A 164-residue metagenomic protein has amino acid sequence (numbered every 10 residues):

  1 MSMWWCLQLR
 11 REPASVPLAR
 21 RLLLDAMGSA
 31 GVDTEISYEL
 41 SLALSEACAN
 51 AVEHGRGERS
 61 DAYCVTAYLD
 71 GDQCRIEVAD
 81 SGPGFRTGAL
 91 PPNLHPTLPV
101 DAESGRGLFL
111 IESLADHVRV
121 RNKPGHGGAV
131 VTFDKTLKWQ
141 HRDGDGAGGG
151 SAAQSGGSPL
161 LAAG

Functional and structural regions predicted by a protein language model:
M1-C6, V52-G164: Conserved beta-strand-loop-beta-strand hairpin that lines the nucleotide-binding pocket of ATP/GTP-utilizing enzymes
C6-E12: HAMP-domain connector/hinge
R11, V32, K135: A conserved hydrophobic position in a structured secondary element of the catalytic/binding core that shapes
P13-V16, S37, S41, L108: Short, structured helix-loop boundary elements
L23-S45, V100-A102: Conserved short strand/loop->alpha-helix "switch" segment adjacent to the catalytic nucleotide/phosphoryl-transfer site
E46, N50: Conserved polar catalytic motif of the HATPase_c/GHKL fold
